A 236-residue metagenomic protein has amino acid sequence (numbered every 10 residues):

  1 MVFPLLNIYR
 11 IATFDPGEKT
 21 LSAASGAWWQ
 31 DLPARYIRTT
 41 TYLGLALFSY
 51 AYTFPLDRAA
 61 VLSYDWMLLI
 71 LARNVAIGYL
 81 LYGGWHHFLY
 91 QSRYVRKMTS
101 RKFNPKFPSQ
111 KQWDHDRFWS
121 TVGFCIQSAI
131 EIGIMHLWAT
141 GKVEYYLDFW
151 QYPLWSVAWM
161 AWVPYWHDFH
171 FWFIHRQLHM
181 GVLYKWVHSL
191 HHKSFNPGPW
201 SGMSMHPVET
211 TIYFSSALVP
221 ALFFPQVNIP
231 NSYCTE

Functional and structural regions predicted by a protein language model:
M1-F173, Q177, W186, S194-A221: Non-catalytic, topology-defining segments of multipass membrane proteins
V182-S194, T235-E236: Juxtamembrane loop segments immediately following a transmembrane helix
I212-E236: C-terminal transmembrane module of eukaryotic multi-pass membrane proteins
